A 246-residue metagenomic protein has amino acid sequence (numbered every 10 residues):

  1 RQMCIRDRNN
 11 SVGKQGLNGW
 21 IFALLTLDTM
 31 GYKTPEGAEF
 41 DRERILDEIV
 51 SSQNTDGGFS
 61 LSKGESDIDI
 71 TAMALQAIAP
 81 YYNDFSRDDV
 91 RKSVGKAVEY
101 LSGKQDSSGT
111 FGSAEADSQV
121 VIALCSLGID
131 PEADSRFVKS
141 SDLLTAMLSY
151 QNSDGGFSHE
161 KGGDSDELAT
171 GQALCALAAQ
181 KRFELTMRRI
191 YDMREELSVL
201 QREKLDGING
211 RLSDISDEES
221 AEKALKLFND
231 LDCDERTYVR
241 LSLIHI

Functional and structural regions predicted by a protein language model:
R1-I5, I246: Short, small-residue-biased leader/transition segments that mark boundaries at the very start of proteins
Q2, F22-E36, M73-R87, Q119-A133 (+1 more regions): Well-ordered alpha-helical scaffold segments within catalytic/enzyme domains
R8-L17, G58-I68, V90-R91, D106-D117 (+2 more regions): A glycine-rich, coil/turn loop motif that links secondary-structure elements
G19, D28-F85: Solenoidal tandem-repeat scaffolds enriched in leucines and small polar residues
E39-R44, D88-K96, R136-D142: Short sequence/structural elements of tandem HEAT/ARM alpha-solenoid repeats
L143-A146, K161-L200: Terminal, non-catalytic domain-edge segments
R194-I244: Beta-rich interaction/scaffold domains
